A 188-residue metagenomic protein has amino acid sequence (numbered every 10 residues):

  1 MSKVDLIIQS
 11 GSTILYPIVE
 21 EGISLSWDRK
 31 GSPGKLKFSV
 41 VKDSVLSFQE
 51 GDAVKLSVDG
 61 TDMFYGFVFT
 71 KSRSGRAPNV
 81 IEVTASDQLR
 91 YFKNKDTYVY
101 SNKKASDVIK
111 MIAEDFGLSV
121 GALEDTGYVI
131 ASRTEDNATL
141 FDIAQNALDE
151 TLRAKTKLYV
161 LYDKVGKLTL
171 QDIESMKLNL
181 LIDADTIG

Functional and structural regions predicted by a protein language model:
M1-Y91: Assembly/oligomerization scaffold segments
V54-L56, Y98-K103, D183-G188: Short intrinsically disordered coil segments
S57-V58, A113, L161: Alpha-helix C-terminal capping segments
P78-I81, D87-L89, E124-G188: Short beta-strand-centered interaction patches in the first periplasmic/extracellular domains of large envelope
Y91-N94, G121-L123: Short acidic/His/Gly/Ser-rich catalytic and metal-binding motifs that mark active-site loops of diverse hydrolases
N94-N102, A131-T134: Second-shell loop/turn segments in exported
N102-I109, L140-A144: Generic alpha-helical secondary structure
K104-G121: Glycine-rich, acidic and aromatic/proline-enriched surface loops and short helix-turn segments that act as binding
